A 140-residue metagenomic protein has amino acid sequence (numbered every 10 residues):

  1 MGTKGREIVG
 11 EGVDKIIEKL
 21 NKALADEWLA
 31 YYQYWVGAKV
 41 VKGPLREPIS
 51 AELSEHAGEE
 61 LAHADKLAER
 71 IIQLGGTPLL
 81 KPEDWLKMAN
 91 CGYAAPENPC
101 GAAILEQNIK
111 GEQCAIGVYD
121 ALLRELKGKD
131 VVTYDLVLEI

Functional and structural regions predicted by a protein language model:
G2-A23, G101: Disorder-to-helix initiation segments
G5, G10-E11, E47-P48, S54-E55 (+2 more regions): Charge-rich, acidic-biased intrinsically disordered regions
K19-D26, A30-Q33, G37, D65 (+2 more regions): Acidic/histidine-rich alpha-helical segments that form the ligand environment of transition-metal centers
A30, W35-G37, V41-D84: Conserved alpha-helical segments that form or flank metal/cofactor-binding pockets of metalloenzymes
